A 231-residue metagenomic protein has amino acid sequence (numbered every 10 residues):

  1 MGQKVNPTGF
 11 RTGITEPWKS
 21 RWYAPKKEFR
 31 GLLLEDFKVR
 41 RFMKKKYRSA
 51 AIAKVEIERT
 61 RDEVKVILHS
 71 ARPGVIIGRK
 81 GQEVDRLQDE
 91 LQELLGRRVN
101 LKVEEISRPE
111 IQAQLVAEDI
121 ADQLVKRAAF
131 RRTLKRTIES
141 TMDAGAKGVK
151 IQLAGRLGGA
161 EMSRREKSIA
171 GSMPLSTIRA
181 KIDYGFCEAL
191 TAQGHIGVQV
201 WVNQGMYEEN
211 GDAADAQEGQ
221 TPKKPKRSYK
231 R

Functional and structural regions predicted by a protein language model:
M1-R231: RNA-contacting regions in translation and RNA-metabolism proteins, encompassing KH/S1 modules where present
